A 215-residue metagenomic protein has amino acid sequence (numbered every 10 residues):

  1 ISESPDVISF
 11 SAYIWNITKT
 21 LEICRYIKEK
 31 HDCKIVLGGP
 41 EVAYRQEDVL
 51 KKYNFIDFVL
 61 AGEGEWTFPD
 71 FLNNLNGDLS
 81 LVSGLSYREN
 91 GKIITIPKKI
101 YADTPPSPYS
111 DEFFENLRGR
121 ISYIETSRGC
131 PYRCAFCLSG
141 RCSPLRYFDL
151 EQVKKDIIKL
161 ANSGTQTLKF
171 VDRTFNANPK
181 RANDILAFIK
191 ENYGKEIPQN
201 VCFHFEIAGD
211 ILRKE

Functional and structural regions predicted by a protein language model:
I1-P97: Glycine-rich beta-alpha loop elements in corrinoid/cobalamin-binding modules across cobalamin-dependent enzymes
S2, I93-D103, F188-E191, I211: Short, charged low-complexity intrinsically disordered segments located at boundaries of structured domains
S9-W15, A102, A177-K180: Short acidic/polar alpha-helix capping motifs at helix-coil junctions
L37-P40, E65-W66, Y101-P105, E115-N116 (+1 more regions): A short linear-motif detector with a strong N-terminal bias
L50, N54, Y101-A102, P108 (+1 more regions): Amphipathic, positively biased hydrophobic alpha-helical segments used for protein targeting and membrane insertion
V82, Y87-T126: N-terminal [4Fe-4S]-dependent radical SAM core
S107-E215: Radical SAM [4Fe-4S] cluster-binding motif and immediate context
